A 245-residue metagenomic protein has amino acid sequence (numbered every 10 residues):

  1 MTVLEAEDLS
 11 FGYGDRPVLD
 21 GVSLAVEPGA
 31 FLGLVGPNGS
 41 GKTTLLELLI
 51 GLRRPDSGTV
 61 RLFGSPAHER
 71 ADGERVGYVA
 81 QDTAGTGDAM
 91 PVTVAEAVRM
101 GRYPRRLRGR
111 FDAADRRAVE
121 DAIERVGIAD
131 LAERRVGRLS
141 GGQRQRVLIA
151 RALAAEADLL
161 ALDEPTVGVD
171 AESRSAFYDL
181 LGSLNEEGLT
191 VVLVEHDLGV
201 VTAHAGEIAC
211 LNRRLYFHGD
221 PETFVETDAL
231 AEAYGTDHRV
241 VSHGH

Functional and structural regions predicted by a protein language model:
L4, V18-L19: Conserved structural motif at the start of ABC-family nucleotide-binding domains
I50: Helix-to-loop junction immediately C-terminal to a conserved catalytic motif
G58-E74: Conserved ABC transporter NBD signature motif
A95, R99, A113-L131: Conserved ABC ATPase "signature" region
A152-L153: ABC ATPase C-loop
L160-E164: Catalytic Walker B motif of ABC-type/P-loop ATPase nucleotide-binding domains
E195-H196: H-loop/switch region of ABC-family ATPase nucleotide-binding domains
G206-P221: H-loop (His-switch) and adjacent beta-strand-loop-beta switch element of ABC-type ATPase nucleotide-binding domains
